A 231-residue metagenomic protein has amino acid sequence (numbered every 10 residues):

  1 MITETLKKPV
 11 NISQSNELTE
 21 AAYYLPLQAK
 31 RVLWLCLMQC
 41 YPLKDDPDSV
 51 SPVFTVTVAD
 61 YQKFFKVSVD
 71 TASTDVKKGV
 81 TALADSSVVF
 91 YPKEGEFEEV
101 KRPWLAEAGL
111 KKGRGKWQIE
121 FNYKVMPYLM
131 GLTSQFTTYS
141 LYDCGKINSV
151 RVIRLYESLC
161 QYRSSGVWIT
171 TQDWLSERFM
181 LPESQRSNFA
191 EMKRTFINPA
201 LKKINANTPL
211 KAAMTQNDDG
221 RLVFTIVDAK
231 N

Functional and structural regions predicted by a protein language model:
M1-N231: Charged, alpha-helix-forming regions
